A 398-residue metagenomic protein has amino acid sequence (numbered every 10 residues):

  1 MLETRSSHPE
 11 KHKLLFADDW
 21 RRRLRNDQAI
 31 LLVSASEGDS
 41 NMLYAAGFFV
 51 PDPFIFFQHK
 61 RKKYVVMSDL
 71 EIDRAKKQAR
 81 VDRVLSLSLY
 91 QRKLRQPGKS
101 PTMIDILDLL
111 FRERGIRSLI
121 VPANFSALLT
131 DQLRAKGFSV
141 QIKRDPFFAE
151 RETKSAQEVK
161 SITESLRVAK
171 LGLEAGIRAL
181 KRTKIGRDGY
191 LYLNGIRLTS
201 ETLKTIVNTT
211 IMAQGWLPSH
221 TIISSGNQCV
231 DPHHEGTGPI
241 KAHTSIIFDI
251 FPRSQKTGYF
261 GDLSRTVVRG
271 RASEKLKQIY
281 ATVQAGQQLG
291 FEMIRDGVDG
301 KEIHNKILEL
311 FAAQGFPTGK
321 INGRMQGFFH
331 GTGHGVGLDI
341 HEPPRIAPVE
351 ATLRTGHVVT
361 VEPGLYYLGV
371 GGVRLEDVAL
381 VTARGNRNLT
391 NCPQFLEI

Functional and structural regions predicted by a protein language model:
S6-S7: Serine residues within intrinsically disordered or low-complexity segments
E10-I398: Active-site neighborhoods and metal-handling regions in enzymes and metal-associated proteins
